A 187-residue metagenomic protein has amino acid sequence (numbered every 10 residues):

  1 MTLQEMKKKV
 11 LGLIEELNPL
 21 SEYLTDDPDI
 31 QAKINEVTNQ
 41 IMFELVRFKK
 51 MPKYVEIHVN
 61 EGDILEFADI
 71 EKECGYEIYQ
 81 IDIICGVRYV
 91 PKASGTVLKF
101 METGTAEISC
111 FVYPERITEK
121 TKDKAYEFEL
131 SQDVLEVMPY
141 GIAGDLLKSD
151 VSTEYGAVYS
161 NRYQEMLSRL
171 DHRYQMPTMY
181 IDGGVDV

Functional and structural regions predicted by a protein language model:
M1-V187: Glycine-enriched, solvent-exposed interface loops adjoining structured elements
